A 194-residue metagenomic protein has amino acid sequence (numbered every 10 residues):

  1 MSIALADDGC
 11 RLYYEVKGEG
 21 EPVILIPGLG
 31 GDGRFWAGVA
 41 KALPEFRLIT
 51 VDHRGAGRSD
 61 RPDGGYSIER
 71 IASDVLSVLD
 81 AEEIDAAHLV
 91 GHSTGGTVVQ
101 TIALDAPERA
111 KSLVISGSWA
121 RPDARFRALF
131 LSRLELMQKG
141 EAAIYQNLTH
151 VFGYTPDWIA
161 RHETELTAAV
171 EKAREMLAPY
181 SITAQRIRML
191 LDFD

Functional and structural regions predicted by a protein language model:
M1-I3: Short, hydrophobic/aromatic-rich segments at coil-to-beta transitions
A6-G64: Conserved HGGG/HGGXW glycine-rich cap/lid loop of the alpha/beta-hydrolase fold
P22, R47, E83-H88, R109-S112: Structural signature of beta-strand start/N-cap positions in the alpha/beta core of ABC transporter nucleotide-binding
F35-G38, R70-S77, T101, S132 (+3 more regions): Alpha-helical elements of Rossmann-like donor-binding domains used by nucleotide-donor carbohydrate transfer enzymes
A37-K41, I49-T94: Active-site loop/oxyanion-hole signature of alpha/beta-hydrolase fold enzymes
S93-G96, A106: Active-site loop->helix "elbow" adjoining a glycine-rich segment at hydrolase catalytic centers
Q100-D105, A110-G140: Flexible "cap/lid" loop of the alpha/beta hydrolase fold
A124-F126, A142-D194: Conserved alpha/beta-hydrolase catalytic His-Asp/Glu region
